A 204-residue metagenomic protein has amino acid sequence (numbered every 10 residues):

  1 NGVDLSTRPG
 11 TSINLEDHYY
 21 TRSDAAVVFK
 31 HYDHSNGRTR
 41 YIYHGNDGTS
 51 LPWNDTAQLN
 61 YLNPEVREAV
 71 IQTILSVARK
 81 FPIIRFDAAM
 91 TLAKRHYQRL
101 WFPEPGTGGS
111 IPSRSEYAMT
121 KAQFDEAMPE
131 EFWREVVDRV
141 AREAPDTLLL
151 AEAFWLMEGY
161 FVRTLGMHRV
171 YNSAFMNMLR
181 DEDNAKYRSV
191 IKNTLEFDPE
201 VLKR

Functional and structural regions predicted by a protein language model:
N1-R204: Alpha-amylase-like alpha-glycosidases and glucanotransferases acting on alpha-linked glucans and related
